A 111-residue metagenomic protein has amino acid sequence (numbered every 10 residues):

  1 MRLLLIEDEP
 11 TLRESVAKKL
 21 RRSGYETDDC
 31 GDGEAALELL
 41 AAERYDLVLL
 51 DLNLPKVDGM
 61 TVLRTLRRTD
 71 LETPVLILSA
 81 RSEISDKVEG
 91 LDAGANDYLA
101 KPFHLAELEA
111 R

Functional and structural regions predicted by a protein language model:
M1-R111: N-terminal/domain-start alpha-helical segments
